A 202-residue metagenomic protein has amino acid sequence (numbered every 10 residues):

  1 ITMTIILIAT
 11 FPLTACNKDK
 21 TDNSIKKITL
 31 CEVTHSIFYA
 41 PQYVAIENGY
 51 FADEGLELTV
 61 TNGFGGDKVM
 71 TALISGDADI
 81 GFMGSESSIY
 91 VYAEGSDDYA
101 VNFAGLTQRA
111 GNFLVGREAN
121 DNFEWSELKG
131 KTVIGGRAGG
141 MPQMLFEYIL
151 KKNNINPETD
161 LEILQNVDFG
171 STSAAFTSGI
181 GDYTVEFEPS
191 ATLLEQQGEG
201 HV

Functional and structural regions predicted by a protein language model:
I1-I6: Sec-dependent N-terminal signal peptides
P12-A15: C-terminal motif of bacterial Sec signal peptides marking the signal peptidase cleavage site
N17-D19: Bacterial signal peptide processing site
N23-D168, A175, D182-T192, E199-V202: Short, glycine-/small- and polar/acidic-enriched structural segments that line small-molecule recognition paths
